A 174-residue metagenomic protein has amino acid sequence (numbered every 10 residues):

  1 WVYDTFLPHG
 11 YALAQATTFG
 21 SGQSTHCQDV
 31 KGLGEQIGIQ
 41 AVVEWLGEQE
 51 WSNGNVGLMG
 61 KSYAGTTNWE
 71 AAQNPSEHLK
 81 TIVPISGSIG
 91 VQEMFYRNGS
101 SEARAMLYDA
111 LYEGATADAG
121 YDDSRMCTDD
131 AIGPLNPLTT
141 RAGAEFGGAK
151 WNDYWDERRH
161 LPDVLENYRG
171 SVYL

Functional and structural regions predicted by a protein language model:
W1-G47, F95-S100: Cap/lid segment of the alpha/beta-hydrolase catalytic domain
P8, E70-N167: Accessory cap/linker subdomain of secreted extracellular hydrolases
S24, S62-Y63, S86: Catalytic nucleophile serine of serine hydrolases, specifically the conserved "nucleophile elbow" pentapeptide
H26-L33, V56, A142, Y173: The substrate-binding groove and active-site-proximal loops of carbohydrate-active enzymes, especially glycoside
G32-Q36, K61, G148: Solvent-exposed, acidic/flexible segments
E50-Y63: Alpha/beta-hydrolase fold nucleophile elbow
Y168, L174: Short beta-strand/loop motif that positions the catalytic acidic residue of the alpha/beta-hydrolase fold
